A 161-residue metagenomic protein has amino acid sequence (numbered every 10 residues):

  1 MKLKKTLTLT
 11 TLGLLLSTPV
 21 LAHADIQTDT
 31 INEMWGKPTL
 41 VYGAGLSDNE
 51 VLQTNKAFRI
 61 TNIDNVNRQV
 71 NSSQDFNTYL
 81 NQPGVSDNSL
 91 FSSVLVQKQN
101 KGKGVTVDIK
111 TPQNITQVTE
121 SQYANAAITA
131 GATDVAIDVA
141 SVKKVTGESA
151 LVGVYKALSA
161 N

Functional and structural regions predicted by a protein language model:
M1-A24: Sec-dependent N-terminal signal peptides of Gram-positive bacterial secreted proteins and lipoproteins
L3, T111-I115, S141-V145: Short coil/turn segments at secondary-structure boundaries
L3-K4, L21, L46-E50, K144 (+1 more regions): Short, structured coil/loop segments at alpha-helix boundaries
K5, D64-N67, A136: A generic structural-conservation signal
T8, A22-A24, V41-G43, V135 (+2 more regions): Small-side-chain structural scaffolding
P19-L21, F58, N114, N125 (+1 more regions): Generic alpha-helical propensity signal that fires on short helical segments and nearby coil/disordered stretches
I26-A130: N-terminal Sec/ER secretory leader and immediately downstream segment of secreted/extracellular precursors
A124-N161: Amphipathic, coiled-coil-like alpha-helical scaffolding segments used for oligomerization/assembly
